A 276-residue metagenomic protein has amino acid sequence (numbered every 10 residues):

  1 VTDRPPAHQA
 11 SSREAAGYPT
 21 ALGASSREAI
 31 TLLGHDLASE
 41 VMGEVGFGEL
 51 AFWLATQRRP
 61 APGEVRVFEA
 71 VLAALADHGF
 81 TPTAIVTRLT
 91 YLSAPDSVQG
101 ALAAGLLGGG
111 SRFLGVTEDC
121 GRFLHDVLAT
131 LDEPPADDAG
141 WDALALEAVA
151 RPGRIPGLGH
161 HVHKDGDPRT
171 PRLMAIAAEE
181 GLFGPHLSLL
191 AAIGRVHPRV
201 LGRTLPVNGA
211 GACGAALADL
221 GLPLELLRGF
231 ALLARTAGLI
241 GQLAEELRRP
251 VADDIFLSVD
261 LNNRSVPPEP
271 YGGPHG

Functional and structural regions predicted by a protein language model:
T2-G276: Non-transmembrane, aqueous-exposed alpha-helical and coiled segments at domain scale
